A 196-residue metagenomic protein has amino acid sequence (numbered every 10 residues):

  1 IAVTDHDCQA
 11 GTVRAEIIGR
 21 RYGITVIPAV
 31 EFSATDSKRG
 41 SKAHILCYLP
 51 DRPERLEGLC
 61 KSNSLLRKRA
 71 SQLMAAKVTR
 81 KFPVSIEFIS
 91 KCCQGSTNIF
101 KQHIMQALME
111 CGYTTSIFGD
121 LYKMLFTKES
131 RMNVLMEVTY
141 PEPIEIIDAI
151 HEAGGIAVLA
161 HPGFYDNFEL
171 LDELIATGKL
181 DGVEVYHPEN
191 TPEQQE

Functional and structural regions predicted by a protein language model:
I1-F100, G178-E196: A metal-dependent hydrolase metal-coordination microenvironment
V3-C8, I117-L121, E142-I147: A broad, low-specificity signal for short, low-complexity segments enriched in glycine/proline and polar/charged
R14, L73, H103, E145 (+1 more regions): Short Gly/charged-rich anion-binding patches and loops
G19, V78-T79, L108, I150 (+1 more regions): Hydrophobic alpha-helix position signal
P83-T139: Hydrophobic, aromatic-enriched interface-forming segments
Y113, G154-G155, K179: Residue-level recognition of short, well-ordered coil/turn positions that link secondary-structure elements
V134-I175: Conserved, well-ordered alpha-helix/loop/beta-strand core segments that scaffold catalytic motifs
